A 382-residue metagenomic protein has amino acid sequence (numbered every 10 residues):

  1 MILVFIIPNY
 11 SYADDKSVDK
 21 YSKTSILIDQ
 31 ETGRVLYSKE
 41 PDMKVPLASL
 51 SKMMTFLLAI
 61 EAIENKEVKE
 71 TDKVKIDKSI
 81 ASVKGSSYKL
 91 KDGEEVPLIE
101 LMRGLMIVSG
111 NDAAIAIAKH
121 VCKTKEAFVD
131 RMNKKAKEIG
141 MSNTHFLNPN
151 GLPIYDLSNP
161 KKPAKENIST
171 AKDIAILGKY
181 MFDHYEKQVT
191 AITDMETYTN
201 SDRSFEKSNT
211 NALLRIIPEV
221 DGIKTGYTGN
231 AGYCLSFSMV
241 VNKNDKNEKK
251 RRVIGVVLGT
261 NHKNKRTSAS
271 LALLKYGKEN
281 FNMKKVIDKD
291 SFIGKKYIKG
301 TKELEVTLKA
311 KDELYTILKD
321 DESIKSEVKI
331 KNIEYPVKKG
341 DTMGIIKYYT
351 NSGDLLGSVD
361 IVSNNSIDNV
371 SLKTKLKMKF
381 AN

Functional and structural regions predicted by a protein language model:
M1-A13: Sec-dependent N-terminal signal peptides of Gram-positive bacterial secreted proteins and lipoproteins
D14-S38: A short, well-structured edge-of-sheet supersecondary motif
G33, P46-V74, I174, I346: Active-site SXXK
K39-L47, G85-D92, E100-G104, A114-T124 (+4 more regions): Second-shell loop/turn segments in exported
S51, N65-K91, T193-R203: Short, glycine/proline-biased beta-turn/loop segments that scaffold the active-site neighborhood
S109-G229: A conserved catalytic-loop motif detector
V189-N280: A penicillin-recognizing enzyme superfamily signal
E279-N382: Conserved SxxK-family serine transpeptidase/carboxypeptidase catalytic domain of penicillin-binding proteins
